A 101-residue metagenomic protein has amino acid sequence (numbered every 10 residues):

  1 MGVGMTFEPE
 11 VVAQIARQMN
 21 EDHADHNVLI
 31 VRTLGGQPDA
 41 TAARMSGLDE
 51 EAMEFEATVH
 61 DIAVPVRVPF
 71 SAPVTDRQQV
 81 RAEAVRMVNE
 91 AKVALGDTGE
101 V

Functional and structural regions predicted by a protein language model:
M1-V101: Binding-site signature for planar aromatic cofactors or substrates
